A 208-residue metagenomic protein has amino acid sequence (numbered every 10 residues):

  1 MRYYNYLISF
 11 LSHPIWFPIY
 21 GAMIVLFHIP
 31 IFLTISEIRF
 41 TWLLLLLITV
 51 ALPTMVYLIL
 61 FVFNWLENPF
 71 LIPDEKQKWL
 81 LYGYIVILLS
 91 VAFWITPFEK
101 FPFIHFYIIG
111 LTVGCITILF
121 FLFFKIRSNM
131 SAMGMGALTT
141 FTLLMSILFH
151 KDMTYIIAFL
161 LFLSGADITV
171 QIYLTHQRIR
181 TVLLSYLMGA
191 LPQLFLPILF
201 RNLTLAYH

Functional and structural regions predicted by a protein language model:
M1-Y6: Short, Lys/Arg-rich, polar N-terminal cytosolic tail immediately upstream of the first transmembrane signal-anchor
I8-I29: The first (N-terminal) embedded transmembrane alpha-helix
I29-I38, L66-F70, F98-F101, R201-H208: Membrane-interface helix termini and inter-helical loops of multi-pass transporters
I35-A51, P73-E75: Loop-to-helix transition at the N-terminal end of transmembrane alpha-helices
L58-I72: Cytosolic, membrane-interface loops and tails of multi-pass inner-membrane proteins
N68-Y84: Juxtamembrane helix-capping/reentrant segments at transmembrane boundaries
L81-K100, F120-K125: C-terminal halves and exits of single transmembrane alpha-helices
H105, I109-H208: Membrane-embedded catalytic cores of phosphoryl/pyrophosphoryl-handling enzymes
